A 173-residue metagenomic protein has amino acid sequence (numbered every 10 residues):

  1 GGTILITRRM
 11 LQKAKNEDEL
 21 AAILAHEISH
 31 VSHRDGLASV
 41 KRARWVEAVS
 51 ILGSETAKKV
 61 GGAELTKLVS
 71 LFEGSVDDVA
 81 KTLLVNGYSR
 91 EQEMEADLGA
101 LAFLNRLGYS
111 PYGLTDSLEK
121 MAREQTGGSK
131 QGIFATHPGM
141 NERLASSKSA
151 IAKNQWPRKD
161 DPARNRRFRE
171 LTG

Functional and structural regions predicted by a protein language model:
G1-G173: A Zn2+-metalloprotease active-site environment signal
